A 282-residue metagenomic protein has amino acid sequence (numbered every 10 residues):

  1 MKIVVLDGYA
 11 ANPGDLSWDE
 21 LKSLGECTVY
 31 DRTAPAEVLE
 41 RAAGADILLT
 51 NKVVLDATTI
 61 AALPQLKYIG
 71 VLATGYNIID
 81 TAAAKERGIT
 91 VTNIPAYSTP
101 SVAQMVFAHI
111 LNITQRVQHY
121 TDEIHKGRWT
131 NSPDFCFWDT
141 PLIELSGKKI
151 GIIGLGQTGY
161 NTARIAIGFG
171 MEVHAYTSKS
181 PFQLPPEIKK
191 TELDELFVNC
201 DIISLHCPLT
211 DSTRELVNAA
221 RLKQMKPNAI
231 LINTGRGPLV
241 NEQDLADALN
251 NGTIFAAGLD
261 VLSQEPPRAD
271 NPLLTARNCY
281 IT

Functional and structural regions predicted by a protein language model:
M1-A45, H174: N-terminal glycine-/charge-rich "phosphate-binding" loop or analogous flexible N-terminal tail
D31, L72-A73, I89-P100, T177: Short beta->alpha connector loops at strand-helix junctions that form conserved, small/polar/Pro-enriched
A45, L63-L66, C200: An anion/phosphate-binding loop that grips the pyrophosphate of nucleotide cofactors and donors
L55-A61, H174, K179-P272: Rossmann-like adenosine-cofactor binding region
L66, S146-K149, A219, N228: Phosphate-coordination loops involved in phosphoryl transfer and adenosine-cofactor binding
R87, P95-K149, Q183: Phosphate-binding beta-alpha-beta segment of Rossmann-like dinucleotide-binding domains, i.e., the NAD(P)
T158: Hydrophobic/small residue at the entry helix of a nucleotide-binding pocket
